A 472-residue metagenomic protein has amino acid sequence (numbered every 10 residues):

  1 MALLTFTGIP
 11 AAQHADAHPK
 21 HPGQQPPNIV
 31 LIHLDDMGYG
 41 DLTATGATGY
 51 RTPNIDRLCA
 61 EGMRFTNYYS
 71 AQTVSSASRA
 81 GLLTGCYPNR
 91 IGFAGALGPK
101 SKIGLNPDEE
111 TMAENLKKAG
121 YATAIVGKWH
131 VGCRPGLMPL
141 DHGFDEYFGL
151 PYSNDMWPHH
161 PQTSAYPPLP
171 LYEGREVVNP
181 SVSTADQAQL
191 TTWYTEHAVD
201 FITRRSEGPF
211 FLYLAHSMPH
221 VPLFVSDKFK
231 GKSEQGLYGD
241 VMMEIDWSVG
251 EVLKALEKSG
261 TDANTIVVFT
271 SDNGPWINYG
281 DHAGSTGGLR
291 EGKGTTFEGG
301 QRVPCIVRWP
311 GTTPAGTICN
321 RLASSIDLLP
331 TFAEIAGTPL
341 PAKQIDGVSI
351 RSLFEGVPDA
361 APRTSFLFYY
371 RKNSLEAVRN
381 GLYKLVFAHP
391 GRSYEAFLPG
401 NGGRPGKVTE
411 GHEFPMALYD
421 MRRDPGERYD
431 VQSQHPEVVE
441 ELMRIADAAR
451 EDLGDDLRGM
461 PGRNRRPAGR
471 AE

Functional and structural regions predicted by a protein language model:
M1-A417, P425-R444, A448-E472: Formylglycine-dependent sulfatase
